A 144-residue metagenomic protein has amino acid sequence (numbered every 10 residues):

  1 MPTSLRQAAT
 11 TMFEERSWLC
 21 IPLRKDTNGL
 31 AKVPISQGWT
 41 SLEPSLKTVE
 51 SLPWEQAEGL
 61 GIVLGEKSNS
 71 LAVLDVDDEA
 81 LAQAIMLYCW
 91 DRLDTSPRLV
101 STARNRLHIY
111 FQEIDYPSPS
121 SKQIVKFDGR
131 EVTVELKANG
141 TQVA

Functional and structural regions predicted by a protein language model:
M1-A144: Conserved phosphate/metal-binding and DNA-contacting active-site motifs used in DNA phosphodiester-bond processing
